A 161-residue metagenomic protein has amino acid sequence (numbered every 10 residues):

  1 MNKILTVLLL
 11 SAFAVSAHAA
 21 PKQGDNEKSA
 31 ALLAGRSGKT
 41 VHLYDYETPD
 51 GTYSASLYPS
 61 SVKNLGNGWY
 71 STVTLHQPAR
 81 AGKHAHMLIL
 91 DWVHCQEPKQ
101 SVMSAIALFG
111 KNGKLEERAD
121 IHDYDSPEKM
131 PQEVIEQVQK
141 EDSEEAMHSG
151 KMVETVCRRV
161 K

Functional and structural regions predicted by a protein language model:
N2-L8: Sec-dependent signal peptide recognition, specifically the positively charged N-region followed immediately by
L8-S11, G66: N-terminal regions of proteins, emphasizing targeting and processing segments when present
L10-H18: Hydrophobic h-region of N-terminal signal peptides that target proteins for export in Gram-negative bacteria
A20-L90, H94-K161: N-terminal secretory-pathway/extracellular module detecting exported/lumenal segments and adjacent signal-anchor/first
